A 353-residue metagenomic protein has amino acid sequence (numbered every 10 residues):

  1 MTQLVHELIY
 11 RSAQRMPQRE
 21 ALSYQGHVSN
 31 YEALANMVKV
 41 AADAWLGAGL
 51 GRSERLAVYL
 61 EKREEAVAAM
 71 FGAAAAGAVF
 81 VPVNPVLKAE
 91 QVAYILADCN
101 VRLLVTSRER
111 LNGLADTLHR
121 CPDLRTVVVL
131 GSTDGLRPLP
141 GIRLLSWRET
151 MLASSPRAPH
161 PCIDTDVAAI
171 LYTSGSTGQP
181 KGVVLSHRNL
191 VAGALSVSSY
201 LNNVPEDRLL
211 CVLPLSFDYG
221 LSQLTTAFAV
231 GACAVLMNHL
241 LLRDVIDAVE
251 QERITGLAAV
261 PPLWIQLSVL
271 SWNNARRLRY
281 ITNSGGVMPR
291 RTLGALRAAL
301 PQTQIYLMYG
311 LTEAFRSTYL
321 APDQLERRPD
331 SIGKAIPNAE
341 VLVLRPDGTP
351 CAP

Functional and structural regions predicted by a protein language model:
T2-Q3, P17-Q18, L144-L145, S154-Y172 (+2 more regions): Conserved pre-ATP/AMP-binding loop-to-beta segment of ANL
T2-V5, Y10, Q18-R63, V67-F71 (+2 more regions): Conserved AMP-binding/adenylate-forming core of the ANL superfamily
N30-A33, A168-A192: Conserved AMP-binding A3 loop
V40, L60-E61, A78-L96, R108-L114 (+3 more regions): ATP-dependent adenylate-forming carboxylate-activation enzymes
A42, E54-R55, E61-V81, P85-A89 (+4 more regions): A short helix-loop-beta submotif of the ANL/AMP-binding
L111-D164: ANL superfamily adenylate-forming
V191-R208, L215-G256, L270: Conserved AMP-binding/adenylation subdomain of ANL enzymes
A229, I254-A259, S268-R328, E340 (+1 more regions): Gly/Ser/Thr-rich phosphate-binding loop
